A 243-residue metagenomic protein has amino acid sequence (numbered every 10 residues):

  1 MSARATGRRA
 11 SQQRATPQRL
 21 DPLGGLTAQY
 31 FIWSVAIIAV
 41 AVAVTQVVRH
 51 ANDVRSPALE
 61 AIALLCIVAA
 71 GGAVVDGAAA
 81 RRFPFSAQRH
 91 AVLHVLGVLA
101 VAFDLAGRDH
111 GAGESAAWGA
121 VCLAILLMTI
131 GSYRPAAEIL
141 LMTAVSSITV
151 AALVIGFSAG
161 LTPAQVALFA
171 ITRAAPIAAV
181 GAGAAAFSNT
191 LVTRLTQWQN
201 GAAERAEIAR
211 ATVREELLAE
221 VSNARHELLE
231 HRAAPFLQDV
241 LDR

Functional and structural regions predicted by a protein language model:
M1-P22: Short, Lys/Arg-rich, polar N-terminal cytosolic tail immediately upstream of the first transmembrane signal-anchor
T16-V35: N-terminal membrane topogenic signal
Q29-V42, H90-A100: Alpha-helical transmembrane segments
A41-C66, V101-C122, A152-R173: Membrane interfacial helix motifs at helix-loop boundaries and amphipathic/re-entrant anchors
L59-D109: Hydrophobic transmembrane alpha-helices and their membrane-interface boundaries in multi-pass, membrane-anchored
L96-A100, A116-A152: Alpha-helical transmembrane segments of integral membrane proteins
A179-E207: Juxtamembrane or sensor-core-proximal signal-transducing alpha helices that couple sensory domains to cytosolic
A209, E215-R243: DHp/HisKA dimerization-phosphotransfer hairpin of two-component histidine kinases
